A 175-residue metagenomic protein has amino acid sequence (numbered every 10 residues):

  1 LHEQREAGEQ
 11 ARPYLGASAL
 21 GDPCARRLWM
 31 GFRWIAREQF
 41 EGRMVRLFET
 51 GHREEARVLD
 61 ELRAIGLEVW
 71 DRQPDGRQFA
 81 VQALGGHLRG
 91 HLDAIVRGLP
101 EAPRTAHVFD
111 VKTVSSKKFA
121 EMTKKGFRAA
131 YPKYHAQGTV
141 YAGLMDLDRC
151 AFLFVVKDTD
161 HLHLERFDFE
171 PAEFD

Functional and structural regions predicted by a protein language model:
L1-V108, S115-M122, R128, P132: Metal-dependent nuclease catalytic cores that hydrolyze phosphodiester bonds in DNA/RNA, characterized by
A25, V58, V96, T113 (+3 more regions): Low-complexity, compositionally biased segments
V69-D71, V108-D110, R149-V155: A structural signal for short, well-ordered beta-strand segments and their strand-loop junctions that often border
E121, K125-Y131, V140-D175: Metal-dependent nuclease catalytic regions and adjoining charged, substrate-binding loops involved in nucleic-acid end
